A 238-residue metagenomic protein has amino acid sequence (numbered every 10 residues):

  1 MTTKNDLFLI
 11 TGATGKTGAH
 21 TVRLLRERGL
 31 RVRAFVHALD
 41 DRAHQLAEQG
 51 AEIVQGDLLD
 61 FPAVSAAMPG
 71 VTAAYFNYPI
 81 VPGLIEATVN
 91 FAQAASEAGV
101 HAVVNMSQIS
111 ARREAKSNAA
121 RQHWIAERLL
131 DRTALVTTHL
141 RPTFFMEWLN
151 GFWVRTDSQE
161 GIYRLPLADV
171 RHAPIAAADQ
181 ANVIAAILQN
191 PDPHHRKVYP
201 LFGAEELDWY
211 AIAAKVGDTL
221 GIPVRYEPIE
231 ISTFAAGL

Functional and structural regions predicted by a protein language model:
T2-Q45, L59-P62, A66-V71, I80-V89 (+2 more regions): Oxidoreductase cofactor-interface core, primarily capturing Rossmann-like NAD(P)-dependent enzymes
A47-Q49: N-terminal glycine-/serine-/threonine-rich beta1-alpha1-beta2 phosphate-ribose binding loop of Rossmann-like
A51-E52, T137: Short, conserved active-site loop motifs that form the nucleotide-linked donor/cofactor pocket
G56: Cofactor-binding loops of NAD(P)H-dependent oxidoreductases, dominated by short-chain dehydrogenase/reductases
N77: Short, basic, glycine/proline-bearing loop/turn elements
